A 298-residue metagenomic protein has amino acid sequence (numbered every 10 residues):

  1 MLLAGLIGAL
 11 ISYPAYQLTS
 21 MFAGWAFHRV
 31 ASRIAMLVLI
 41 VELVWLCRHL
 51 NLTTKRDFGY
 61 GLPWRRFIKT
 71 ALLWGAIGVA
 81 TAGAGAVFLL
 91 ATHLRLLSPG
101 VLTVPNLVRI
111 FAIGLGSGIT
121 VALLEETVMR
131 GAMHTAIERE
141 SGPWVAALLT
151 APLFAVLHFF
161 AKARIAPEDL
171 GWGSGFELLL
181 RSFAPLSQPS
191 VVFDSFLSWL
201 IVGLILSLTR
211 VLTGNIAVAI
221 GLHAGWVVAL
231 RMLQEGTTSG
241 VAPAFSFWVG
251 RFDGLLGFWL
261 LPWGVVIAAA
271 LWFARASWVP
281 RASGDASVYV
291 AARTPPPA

Functional and structural regions predicted by a protein language model:
L3-R48, K69-G78, L96-G114, G250-P262: Alpha-helical transmembrane segments in multi-pass membrane proteins
L6-P14, V79-V87, A151-A161, A224-G236: Aromatic-anchored segments of alpha-helical transmembrane domains
S20-R29, T53-A122, H134-E140, A163-S187 (+1 more regions): Juxtamembrane helix-loop-helix connectors linking adjacent transmembrane helices in multi-pass membrane enzymes
H49, A224-A298: C-terminal membrane module of polytopic membrane proteins
A71, G75, V79, F111 (+8 more regions): Residue-level signature of the transmembrane alpha-helical core of multi-pass small-molecule transporters
F111-L124, R181-V202, G254-V266: Hydrophobic alpha-helical transmembrane segments
L124-V156, F160-S174, V211-N215: Membrane-interface helix/loop boundary segments of multi-pass membrane proteins
A147-A151, V156-L157, G173-W248: Functionally important transmembrane alpha-helices
